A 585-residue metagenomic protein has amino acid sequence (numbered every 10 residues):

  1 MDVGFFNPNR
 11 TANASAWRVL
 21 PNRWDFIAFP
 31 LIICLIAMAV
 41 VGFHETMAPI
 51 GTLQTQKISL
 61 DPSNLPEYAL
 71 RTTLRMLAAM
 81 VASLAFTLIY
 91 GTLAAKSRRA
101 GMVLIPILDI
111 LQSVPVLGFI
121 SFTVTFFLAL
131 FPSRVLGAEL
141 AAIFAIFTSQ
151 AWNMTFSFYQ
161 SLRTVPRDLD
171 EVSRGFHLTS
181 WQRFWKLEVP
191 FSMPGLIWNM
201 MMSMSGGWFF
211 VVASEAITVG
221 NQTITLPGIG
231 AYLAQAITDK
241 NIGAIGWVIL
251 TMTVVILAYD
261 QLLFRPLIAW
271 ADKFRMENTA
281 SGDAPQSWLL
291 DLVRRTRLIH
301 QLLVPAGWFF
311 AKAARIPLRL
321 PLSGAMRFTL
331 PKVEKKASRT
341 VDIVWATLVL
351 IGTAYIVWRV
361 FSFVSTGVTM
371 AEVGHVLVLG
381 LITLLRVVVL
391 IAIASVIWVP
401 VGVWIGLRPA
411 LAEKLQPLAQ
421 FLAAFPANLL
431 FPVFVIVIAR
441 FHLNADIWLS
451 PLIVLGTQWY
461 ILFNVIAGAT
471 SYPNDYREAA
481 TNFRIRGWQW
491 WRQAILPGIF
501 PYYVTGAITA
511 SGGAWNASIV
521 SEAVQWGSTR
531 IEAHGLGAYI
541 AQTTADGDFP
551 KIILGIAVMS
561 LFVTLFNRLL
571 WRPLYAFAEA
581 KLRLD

Functional and structural regions predicted by a protein language model:
M1-V81, I249-A392, R568-D585: N-terminal, non-cleaved signal-anchor transmembrane helix
P66-A78, L108-Q112, M193, I197 (+11 more regions): Alpha-helical membrane-interface segments at transmembrane helix boundaries
A79-L108, L390-A419, P432: Transmembrane-helix boundary motif in ABC transporter permease subunits
D109-S149, Q420-T457: Generic hydrophobic transmembrane alpha-helix motif, especially the helices
A141, A145-V165, E171, W185 (+1 more regions): Transmembrane-helix bundle segments that line or gate the permeation/cavity pathway in multi-pass membrane proteins
S157-L196, N464-T505, I540: Short cytoplasmic-facing helical segments at TM-TM junctions of multi-pass membrane proteins
W181-S214, W247, T251, L263 (+5 more regions): Transmembrane alpha-helices
F209-I242, N516-I553, V558, L582-D585: Glycine-rich helix-loop "coupling/hinge" segments at transmembrane-helix boundaries in multipass transporters
